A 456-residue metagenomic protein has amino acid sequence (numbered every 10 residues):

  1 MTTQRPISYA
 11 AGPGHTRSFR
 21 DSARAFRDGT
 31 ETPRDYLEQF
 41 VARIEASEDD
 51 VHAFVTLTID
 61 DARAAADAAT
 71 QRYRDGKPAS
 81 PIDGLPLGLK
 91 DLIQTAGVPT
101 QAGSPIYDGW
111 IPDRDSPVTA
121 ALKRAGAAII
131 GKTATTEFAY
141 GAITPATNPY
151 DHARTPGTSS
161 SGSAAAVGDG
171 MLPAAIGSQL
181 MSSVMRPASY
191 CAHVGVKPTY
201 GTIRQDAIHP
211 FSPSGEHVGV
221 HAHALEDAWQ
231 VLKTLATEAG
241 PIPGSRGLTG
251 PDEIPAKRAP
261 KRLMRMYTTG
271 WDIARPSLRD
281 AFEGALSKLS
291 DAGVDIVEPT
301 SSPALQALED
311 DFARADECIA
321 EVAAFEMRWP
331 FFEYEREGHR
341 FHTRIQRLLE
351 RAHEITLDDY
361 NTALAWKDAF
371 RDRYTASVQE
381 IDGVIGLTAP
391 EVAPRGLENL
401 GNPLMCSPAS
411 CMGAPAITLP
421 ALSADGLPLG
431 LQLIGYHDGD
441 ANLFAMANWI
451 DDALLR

Functional and structural regions predicted by a protein language model:
M1-R63, Q71, D291-G293, D359 (+1 more regions): An N-terminal boundary/leader segment
P6, A10, I82-A102, K257-R262 (+3 more regions): Short helix-loop capping/hinge segments that flank enzyme active sites or metal/cofactor-binding pockets
P33-E38, D67, P276-S301, F332-R336 (+1 more regions): Acyltransferase
F40, G84, K90, R124 (+2 more regions): Glycine-rich, small-residue loops and helix-cap segments that act as flexible hinges at active-site edges
A62-A64, R72-I143: Acidic/His- and Gly-rich active-site-bordering loop/insert found across diverse amide/peptide-bond hydrolases
T100-D108, R275, A393-L400: Glycine/threonine-rich flexible loop motifs
R114-L235, S410-C411, P415-S423, P428-Q432: Short glycine/serine-rich loop segments
K197-A285, L454-R456: A short helix-breaking turn/cap at a secondary-structure junction
